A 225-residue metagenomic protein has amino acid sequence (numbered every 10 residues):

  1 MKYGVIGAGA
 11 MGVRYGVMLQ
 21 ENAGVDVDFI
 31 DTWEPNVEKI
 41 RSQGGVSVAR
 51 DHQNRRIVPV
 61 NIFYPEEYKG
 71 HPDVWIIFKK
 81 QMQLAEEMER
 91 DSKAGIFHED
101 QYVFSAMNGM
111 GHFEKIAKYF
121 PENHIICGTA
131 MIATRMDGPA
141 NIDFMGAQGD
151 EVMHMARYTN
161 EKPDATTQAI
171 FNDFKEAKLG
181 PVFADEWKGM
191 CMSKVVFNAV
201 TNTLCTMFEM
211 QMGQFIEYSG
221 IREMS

Functional and structural regions predicted by a protein language model:
M1-Q53: NAD(P)+-binding Rossmann beta1-loop-alpha1 motif at the extreme N-terminus of oxidoreductases
V5, I30, I77-F78, S105-A106 (+3 more regions): Active-site-adjacent beta-strand anchor residues
G12, W33, P163, T167 (+2 more regions): Generic structural signal for well-ordered, non-membrane alpha-helical segments in soluble metabolic enzymes
G45-F63, N198: N-terminal glycine-rich dinucleotide-binding loop that anchors FAD/FMN and/or NAD(P) in oxidoreductases
R55-D143: Rossmann-like NAD(P)(H) cofactor-binding subdomain of soluble oxidoreductases
G95-F97, I142-R157, T206-E217: Helix-loop-beta segment of a Rossmann-like dinucleotide-binding subdomain
N108-M190, K194, V200: Rossmann-fold dinucleotide-binding core
K188-I216, G220-S225: Active-site-proximal catalytic alpha-helix in oxidoreductases
